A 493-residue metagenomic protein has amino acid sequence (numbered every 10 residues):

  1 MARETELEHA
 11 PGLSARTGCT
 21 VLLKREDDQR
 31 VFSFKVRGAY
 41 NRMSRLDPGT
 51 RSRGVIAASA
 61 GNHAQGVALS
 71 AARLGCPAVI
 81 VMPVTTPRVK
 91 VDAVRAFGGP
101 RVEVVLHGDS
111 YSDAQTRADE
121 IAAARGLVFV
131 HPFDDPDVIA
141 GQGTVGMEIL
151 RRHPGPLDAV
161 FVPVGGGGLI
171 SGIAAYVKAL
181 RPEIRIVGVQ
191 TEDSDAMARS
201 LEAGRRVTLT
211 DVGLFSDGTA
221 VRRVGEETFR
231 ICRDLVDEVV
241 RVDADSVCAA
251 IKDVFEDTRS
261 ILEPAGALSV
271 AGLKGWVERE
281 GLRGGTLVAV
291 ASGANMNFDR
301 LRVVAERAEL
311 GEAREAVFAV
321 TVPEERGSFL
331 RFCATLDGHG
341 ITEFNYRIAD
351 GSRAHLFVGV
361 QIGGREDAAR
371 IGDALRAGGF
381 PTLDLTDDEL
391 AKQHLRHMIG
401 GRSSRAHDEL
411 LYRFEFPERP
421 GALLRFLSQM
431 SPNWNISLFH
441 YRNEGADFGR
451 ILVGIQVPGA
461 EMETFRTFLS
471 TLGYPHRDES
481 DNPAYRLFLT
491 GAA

Functional and structural regions predicted by a protein language model:
M1-A422, F426-A493: PLP-dependent amino-acid enzyme catalytic core
